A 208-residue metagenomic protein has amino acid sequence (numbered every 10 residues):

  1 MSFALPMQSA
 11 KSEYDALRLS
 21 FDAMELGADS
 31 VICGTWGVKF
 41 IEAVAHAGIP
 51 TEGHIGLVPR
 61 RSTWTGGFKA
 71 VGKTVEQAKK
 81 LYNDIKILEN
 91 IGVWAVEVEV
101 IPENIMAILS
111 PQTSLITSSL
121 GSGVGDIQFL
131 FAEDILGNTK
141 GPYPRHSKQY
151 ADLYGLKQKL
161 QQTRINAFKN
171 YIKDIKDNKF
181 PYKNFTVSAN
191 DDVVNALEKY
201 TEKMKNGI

Functional and structural regions predicted by a protein language model:
M1-I208: Alpha/beta enzyme core
